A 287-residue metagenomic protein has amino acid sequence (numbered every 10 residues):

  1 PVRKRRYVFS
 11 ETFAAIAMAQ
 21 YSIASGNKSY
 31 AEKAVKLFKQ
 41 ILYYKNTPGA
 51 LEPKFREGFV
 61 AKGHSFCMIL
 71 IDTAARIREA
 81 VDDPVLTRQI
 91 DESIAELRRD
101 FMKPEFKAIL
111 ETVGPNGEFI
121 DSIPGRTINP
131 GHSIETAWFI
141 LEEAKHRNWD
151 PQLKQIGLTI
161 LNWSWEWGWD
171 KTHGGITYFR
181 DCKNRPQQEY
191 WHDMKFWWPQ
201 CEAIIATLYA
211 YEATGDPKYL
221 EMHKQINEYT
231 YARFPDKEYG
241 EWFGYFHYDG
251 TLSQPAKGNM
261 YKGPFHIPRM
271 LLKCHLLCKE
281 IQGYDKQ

Functional and structural regions predicted by a protein language model:
P1-Q287: Glycan-recognition and catalytic cores of secretory/periplasmic carbohydrate-active enzymes
